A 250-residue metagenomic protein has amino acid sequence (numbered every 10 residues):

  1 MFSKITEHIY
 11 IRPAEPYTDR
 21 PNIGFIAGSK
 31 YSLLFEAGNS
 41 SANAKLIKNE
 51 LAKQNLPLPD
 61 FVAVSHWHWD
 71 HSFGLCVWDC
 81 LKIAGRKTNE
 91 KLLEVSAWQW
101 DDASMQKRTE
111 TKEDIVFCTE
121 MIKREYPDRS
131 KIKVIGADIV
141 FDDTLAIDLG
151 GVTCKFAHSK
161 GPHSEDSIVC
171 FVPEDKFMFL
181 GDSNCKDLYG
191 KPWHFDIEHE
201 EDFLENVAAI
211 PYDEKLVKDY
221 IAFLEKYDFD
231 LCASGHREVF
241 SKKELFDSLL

Functional and structural regions predicted by a protein language model:
F2-N49, I168-K186: Conserved beta-strand hairpin/beta-sheet module of binuclear metal-dependent hydrolase folds, prominently
K4, L93-H158: Metallo-beta-lactamase
Y10, A63-S65, I83, I139 (+3 more regions): Hydrophobic/aromatic beta-strand patches that form the interior of the parallel beta-sheet core in alpha/beta enzyme
S32, A37-S41, A146, T153-K243: Metallo-beta-lactamase
A42-T88, E225-L231: Active-site metal-binding motif and surrounding structural segment of the metallo-beta-lactamase
W78-D79, F240-L250: Short acidic, glycine/proline-enriched helix-loop-strand junctions
R86, E198-F203, L249-L250: Active-site gating loops and adjacent loop-to-helix segments of metal-dependent hydrolytic enzymes
R86-K91, N184: Short, acidic/turn-prone active-site loops that include or flank metal/cofactor- and phosphate-binding residues
